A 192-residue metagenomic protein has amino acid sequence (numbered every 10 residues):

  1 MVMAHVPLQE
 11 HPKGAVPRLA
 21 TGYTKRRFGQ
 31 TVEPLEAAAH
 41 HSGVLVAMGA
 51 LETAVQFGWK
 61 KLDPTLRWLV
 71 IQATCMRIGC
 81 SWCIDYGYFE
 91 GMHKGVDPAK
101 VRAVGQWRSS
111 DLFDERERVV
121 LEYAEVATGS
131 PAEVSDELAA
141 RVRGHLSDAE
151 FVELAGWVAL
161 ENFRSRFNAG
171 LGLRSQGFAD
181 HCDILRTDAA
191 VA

Functional and structural regions predicted by a protein language model:
M1-L62, L185-A192: Mobile cap/lid helix-loop segments that border enzyme active or cofactor-binding sites and regulate substrate access
A38, M48, E52, L69-T74 (+3 more regions): Short alpha-helical scaffolding segments that buttress acidic/His motifs in well-ordered protein cores
L45, Y86-A103: Iron-sulfur (Fe-S) cluster-binding segments and ferredoxin-like electron-carrier domains, especially [2Fe-2S]
V70-E90: Short, thiol/selenol-centered motifs that function as redox-active sites or metal-ligating centers
V104-E115: Acidic/His metal-coordination segments adjacent to aromatic residues that form catalytic metal sites in metalloenzymes
R116-W157: Acidic/histidine-rich alpha-helical segments that form the ligand environment of transition-metal centers
D148-V191: Preference for long, well-ordered alpha-helical segments
